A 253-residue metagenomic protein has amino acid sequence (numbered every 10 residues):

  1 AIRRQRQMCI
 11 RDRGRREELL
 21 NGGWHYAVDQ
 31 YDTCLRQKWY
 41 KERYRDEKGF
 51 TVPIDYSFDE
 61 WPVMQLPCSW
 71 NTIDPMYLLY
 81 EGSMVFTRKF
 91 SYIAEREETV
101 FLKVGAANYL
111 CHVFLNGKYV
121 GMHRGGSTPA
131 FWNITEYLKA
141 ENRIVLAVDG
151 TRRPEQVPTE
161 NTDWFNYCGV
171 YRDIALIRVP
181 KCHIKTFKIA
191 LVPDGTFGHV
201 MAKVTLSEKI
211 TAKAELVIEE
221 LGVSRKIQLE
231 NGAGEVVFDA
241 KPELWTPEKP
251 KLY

Functional and structural regions predicted by a protein language model:
R4-Q7, R11-Y253: Secreted/periplasmic carbohydrate-active enzymes, especially glycoside hydrolases
